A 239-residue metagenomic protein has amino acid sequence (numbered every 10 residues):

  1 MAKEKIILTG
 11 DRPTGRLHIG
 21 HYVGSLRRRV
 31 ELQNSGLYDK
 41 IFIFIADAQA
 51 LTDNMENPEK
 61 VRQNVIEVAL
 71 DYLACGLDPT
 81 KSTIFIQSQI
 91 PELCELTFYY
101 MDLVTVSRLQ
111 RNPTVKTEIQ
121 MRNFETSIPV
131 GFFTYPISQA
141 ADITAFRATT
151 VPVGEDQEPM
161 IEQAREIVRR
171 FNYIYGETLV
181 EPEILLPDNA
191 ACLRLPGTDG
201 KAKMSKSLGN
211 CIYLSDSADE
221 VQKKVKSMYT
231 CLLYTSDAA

Functional and structural regions predicted by a protein language model:
A2-A141: N-terminal Rossmann-like or analogous alpha/beta NTP/dinucleotide-binding catalytic cores that position adenine
V115, R122-F171, Y175, P196: Internal, conserved structured core segments that host functional sites
I143-T144, G200-L208, S227-L233: Short acidic (Asp/Glu) and glycine-rich catalytic loops that position anionic groups and cofactors
T150, A191-S207, C211: Active-site and channel-lining beta-strand-loop segments that bind or position nucleotide-derived/phosphorylated
Y173-E183: Short mixed-charge
E183-N189: Structural signature of FAD isoalloxazine-binding scaffolds in flavoprotein oxidoreductases
S205-I212, S217-A218, Q222-S227: Active-site loop ensemble at the mouth of alpha/beta enzyme cores that anchors a bound cofactor
Y234-A239: Conserved small/polar residues in nucleotide/adenosyl-binding loops
